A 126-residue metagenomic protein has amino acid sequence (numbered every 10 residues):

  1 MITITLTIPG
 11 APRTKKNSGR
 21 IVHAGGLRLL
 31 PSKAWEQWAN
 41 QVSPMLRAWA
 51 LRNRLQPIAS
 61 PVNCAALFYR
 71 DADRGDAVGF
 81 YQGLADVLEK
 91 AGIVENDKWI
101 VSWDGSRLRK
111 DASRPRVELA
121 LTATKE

Functional and structural regions predicted by a protein language model:
M1-E126: Acidic, proline/glycine-enriched N-terminal capping motif
